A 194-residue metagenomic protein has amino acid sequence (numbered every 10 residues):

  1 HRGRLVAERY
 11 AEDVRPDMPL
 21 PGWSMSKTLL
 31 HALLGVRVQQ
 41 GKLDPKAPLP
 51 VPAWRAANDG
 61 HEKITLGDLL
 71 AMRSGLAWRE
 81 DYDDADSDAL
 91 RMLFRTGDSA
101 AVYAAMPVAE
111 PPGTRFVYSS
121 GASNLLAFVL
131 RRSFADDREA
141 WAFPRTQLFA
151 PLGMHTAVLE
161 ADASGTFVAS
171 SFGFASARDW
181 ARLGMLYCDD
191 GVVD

Functional and structural regions predicted by a protein language model:
H1, A135-E139, A150, C188-D194: Catalytic loop of the DD-peptidase/beta-lactamase superfamily, centered on the K-T-G motif and neighboring
H1-V14: A short, well-structured edge-of-sheet supersecondary motif
G3, P21-K46, L69, L126-L130 (+1 more regions): Active-site SXXK
V14-P16, D84-A85, M106-P112, S123-N124 (+1 more regions): Flexible glycine/proline-enriched surface loops and loop-helix/loop-strand junctions
P21, Q39-A77, A105-P107, A135-A175: Active-site helix/loop module of the DD-peptidase/beta-lactamase fold, centered on the serine-lysine SxxK catalytic
W23-L29, H61-I64, F116-N124, F174-R178: Aromatic- and histidine-enriched alpha-helix N-cap/loop-to-helix transition segments that scaffold the rims
D86-M106: Amphipathic alpha-helical interface segments
G121-L130, S171-V192: Active-site-proximal alpha-helical segments within enzyme catalytic domains
